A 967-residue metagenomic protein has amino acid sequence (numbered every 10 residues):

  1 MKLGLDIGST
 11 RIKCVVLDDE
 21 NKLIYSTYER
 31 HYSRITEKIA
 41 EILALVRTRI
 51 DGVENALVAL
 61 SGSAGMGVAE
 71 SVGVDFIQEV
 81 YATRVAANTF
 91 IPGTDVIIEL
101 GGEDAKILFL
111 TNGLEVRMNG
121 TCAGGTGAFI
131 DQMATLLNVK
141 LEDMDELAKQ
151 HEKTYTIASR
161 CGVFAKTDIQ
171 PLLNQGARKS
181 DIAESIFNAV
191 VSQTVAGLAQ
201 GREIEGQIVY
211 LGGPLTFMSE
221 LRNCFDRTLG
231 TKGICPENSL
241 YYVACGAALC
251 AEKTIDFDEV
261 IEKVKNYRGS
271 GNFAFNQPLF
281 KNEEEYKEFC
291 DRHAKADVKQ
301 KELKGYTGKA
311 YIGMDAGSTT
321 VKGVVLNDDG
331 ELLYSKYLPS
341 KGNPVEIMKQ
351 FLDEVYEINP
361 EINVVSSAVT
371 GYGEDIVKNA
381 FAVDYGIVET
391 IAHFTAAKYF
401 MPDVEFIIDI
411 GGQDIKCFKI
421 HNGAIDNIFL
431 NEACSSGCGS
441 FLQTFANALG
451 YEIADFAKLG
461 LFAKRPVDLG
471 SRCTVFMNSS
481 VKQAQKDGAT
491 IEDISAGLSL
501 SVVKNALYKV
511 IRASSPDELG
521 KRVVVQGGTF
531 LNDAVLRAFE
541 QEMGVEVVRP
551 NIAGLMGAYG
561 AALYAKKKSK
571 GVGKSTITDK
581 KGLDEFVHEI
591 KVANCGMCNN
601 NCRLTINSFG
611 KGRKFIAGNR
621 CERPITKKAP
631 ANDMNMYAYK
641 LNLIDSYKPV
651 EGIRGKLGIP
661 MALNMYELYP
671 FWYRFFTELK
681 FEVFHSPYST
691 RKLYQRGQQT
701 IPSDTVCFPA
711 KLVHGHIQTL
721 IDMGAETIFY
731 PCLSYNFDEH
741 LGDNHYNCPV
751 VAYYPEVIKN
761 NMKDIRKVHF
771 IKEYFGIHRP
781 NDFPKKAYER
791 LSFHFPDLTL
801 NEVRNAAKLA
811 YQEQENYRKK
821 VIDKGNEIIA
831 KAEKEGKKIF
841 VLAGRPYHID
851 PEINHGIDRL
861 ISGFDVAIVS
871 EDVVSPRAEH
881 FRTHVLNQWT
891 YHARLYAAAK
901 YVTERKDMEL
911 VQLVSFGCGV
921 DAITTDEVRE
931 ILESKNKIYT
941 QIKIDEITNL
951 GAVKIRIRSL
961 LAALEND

Functional and structural regions predicted by a protein language model:
G4-A44, E115-V116, G120, M314-D353 (+1 more regions): Short glycine-rich, Thr/Ser-proximal phosphate-binding strand/loop in the N-terminal lobe of ATP-dependent enzymes
R34-I35, N112-K153, C161, S239-V243 (+10 more regions): Glycine-rich phosphate-binding loop plus the immediately following alpha-helix
A64, A199-T228, S239-V243, T370-G373 (+5 more regions): Glycine-rich phosphate-binding loops at beta-strand->alpha-helix junctions
F76-V80, D226-C245, D384-T390, E540-Y559 (+3 more regions): Conserved phosphate-binding/catalytic loops in two-lobed NTP-binding clefts
K106, K253-K309, K416, K567-N632: Acidic, glycine/GT-rich loop-and beta-edge segments that sit at the periphery of enzyme/chaperone cores
N119, A123-I130, M348, C434-L442 (+3 more regions): An N-terminal assembly and electron-transfer interface module characteristic of large anaerobic redox and radical
G127-Q132, E237-S270, T395, G439-T444 (+2 more regions): Glycine-rich phosphate-binding/hydrolytic loop that grips phosphoryl groups
A165-A196, S479-Y508: Adenine-nucleotide phosphate-binding core of ATP-dependent small-molecule kinases
